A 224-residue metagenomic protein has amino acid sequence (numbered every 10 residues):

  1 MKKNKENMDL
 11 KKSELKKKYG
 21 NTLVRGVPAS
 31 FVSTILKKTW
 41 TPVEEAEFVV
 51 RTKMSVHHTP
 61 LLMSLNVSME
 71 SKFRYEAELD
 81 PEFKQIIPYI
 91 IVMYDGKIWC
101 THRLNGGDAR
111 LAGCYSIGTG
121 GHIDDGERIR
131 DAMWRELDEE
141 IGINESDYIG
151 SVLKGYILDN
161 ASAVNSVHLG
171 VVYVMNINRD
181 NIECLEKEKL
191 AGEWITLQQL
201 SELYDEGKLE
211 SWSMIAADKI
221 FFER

Functional and structural regions predicted by a protein language model:
K2-E44: Short, extreme N-terminal leader segments that mark the start of a protein/domain
K3, V24, D108-I117, G155-N160 (+1 more regions): Nudix hydrolase/Nudix homology domain
N21-V24, I86-Y89, G170: Short, surface-exposed beta-edge/turn micro-motifs
I35-K97, G106: Acidic, metal-coordinating catalytic segment for phosphate/diphosphate chemistry, firing primarily on the Nudix
K97-E139: Conserved Nudix-box catalytic region and its N-terminal flanking loop in Nudix hydrolases and closely related
E145-G155: A short coil-to-beta-strand element that immediately follows conserved catalytic motifs
